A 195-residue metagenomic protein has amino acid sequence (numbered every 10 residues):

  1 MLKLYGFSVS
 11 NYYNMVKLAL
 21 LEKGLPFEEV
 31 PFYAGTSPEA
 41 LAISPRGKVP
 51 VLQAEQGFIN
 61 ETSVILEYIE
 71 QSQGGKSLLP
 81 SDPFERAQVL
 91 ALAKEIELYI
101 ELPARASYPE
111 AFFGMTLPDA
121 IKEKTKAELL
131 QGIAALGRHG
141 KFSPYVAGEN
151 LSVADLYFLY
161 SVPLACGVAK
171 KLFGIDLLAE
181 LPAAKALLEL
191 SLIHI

Functional and structural regions predicted by a protein language model:
M1-K126, L130, S143-P144: GST-like domain detector, emphasizing the conserved glutathione-binding G-site in the N-terminal thioredoxin-like
L98-E189: GST-like fold's C-terminal all-alpha helical module
I193-I195: Conserved small/polar residues in nucleotide/adenosyl-binding loops
